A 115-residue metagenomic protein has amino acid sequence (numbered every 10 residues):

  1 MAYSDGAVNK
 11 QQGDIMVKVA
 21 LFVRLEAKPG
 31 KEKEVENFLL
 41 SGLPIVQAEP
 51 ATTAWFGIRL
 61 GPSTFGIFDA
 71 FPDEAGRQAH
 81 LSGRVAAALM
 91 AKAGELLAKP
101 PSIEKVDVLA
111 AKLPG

Functional and structural regions predicted by a protein language model:
A2-V17, E26, T53-S63, L89-G115: Glycine-rich beta-strand-turn "strand-cap" elements at beta-sheet edges
V19-L21: Hydrophobic core residues within well-ordered beta-strands of beta-rich domains
R24-E26, F68-A70: Short hydrophobic/aromatic beta-strand micro-patches that form the beta-sheet surface supporting nucleotide- or nucleic
E26-V35: Short, surface-exposed ligand-recognition loops at beta-strand->loop->(often short) alpha-helix junctions that present
K31, S63, G76: Short phosphate-engaging motifs
E34-N37, A79: Short, solvent-exposed alpha-helical surface patches in well-structured domains
S41-A54, A70-E104: An amphipathic, aromatic/His-enriched active-site/gating alpha helix that lines ligand/cofactor pockets
